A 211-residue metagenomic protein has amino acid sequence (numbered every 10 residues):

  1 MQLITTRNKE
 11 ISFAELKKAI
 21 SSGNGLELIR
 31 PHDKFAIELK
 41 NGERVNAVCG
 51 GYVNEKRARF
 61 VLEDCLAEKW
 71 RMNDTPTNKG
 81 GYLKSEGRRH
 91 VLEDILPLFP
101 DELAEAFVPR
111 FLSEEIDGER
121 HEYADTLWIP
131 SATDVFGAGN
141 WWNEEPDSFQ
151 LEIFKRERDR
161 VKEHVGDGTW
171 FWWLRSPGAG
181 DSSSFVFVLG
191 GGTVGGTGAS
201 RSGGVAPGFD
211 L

Functional and structural regions predicted by a protein language model:
M1-L211: Collagenous Gly-X-Y triple-helix signature in extracellular proteins
